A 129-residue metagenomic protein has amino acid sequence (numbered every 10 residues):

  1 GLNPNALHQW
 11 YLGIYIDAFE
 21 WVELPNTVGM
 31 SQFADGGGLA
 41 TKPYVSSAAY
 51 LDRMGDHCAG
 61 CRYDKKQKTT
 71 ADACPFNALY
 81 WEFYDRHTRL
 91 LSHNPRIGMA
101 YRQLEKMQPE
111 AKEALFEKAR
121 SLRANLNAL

Functional and structural regions predicted by a protein language model:
G1-L129: C-terminal catalytic domain of photolyase/cryptochrome flavoproteins, centering on the FAD-binding pocket
